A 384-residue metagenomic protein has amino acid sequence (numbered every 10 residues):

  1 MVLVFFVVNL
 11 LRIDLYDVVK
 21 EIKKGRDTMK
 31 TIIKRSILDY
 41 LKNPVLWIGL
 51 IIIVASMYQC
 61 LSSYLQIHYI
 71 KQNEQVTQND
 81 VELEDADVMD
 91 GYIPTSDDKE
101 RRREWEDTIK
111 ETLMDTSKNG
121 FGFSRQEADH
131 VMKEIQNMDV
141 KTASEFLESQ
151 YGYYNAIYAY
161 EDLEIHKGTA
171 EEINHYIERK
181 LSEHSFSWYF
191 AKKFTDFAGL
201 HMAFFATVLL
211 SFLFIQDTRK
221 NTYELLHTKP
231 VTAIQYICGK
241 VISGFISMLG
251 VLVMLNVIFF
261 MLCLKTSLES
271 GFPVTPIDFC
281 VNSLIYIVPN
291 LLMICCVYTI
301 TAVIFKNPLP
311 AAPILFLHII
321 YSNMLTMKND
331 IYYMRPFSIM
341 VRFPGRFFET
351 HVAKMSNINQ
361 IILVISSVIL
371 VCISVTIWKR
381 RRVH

Functional and structural regions predicted by a protein language model:
F5-T28: Short, Lys/Arg-enriched N-terminal segments with co-localized hydrophobic residues within the first ~10-30 amino acids
V18, S62-T112, T116, I177-F186 (+1 more regions): Terminal transmembrane helical anchor/hairpin motif
K24-I53, V383: Aromatic- and glycine-rich beta-strand/loop motifs that create alpha-glucan
D39, Q216, L264, V303 (+1 more regions): Transmembrane helix-loop junction
I52-R101, E145, Y154-V208, L213 (+1 more regions): Secretory targeting signals
L83-I157: N-terminal accessory alpha/beta regions
L210-K229: Transmembrane helix boundary and interhelical loop/hinge segments in multi-pass membrane proteins
T232-A233: Short coil/turn motifs that cap or connect alpha-helices
